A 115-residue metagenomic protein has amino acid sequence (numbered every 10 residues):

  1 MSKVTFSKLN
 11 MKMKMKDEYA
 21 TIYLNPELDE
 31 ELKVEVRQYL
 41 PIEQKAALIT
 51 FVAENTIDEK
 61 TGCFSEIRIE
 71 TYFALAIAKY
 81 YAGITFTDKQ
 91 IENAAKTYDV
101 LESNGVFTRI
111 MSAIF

Functional and structural regions predicted by a protein language model:
M1-I57: Short, charged/polar N-terminal "headpieces" of proteins
I42-F115: Short, surface-exposed, charged amphipathic helix/loop patches that serve as local interaction elements
